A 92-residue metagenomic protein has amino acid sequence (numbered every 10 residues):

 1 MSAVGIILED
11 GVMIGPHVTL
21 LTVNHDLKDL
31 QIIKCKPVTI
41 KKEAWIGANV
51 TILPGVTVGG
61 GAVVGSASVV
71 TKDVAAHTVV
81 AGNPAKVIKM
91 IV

Functional and structural regions predicted by a protein language model:
M1-V4, E9-D10, G15-P16, L21-T22 (+9 more regions): Left-handed beta-helix
N24-D26, L30-I32, V56, M90-I91: Conserved catalytic-core motifs of eukaryotic protein kinase domains, centered on the activation segment
N83-V92: Short, basic/aromatic-enriched C-terminal tail that caps enzymatic domains
